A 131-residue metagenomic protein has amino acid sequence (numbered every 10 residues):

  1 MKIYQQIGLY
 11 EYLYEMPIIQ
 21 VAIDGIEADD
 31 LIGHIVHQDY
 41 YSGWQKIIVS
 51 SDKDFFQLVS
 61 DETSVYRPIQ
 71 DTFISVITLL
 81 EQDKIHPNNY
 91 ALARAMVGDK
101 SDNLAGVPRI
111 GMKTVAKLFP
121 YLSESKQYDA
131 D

Functional and structural regions predicted by a protein language model:
K2-D131: Extended two-metal-dependent nuclease catalytic cores across DNA- and RNA-processing enzymes
